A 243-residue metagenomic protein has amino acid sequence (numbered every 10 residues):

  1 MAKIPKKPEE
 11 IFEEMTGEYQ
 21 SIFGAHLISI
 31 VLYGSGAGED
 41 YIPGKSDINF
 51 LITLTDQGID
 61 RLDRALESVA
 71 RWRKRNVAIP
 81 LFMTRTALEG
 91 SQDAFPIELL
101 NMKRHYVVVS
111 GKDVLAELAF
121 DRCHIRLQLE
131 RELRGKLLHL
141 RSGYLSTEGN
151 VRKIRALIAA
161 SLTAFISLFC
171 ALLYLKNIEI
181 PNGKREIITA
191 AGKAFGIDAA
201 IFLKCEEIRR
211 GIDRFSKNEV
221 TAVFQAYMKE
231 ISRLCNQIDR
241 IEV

Functional and structural regions predicted by a protein language model:
M1-A2, L115: Short glycine/proline- and acidic residue-enriched helix-loop micro-motifs that form flexible lids or anion-recognition
A2-I22, G38-K45, L51-F95: Metal-dependent nucleotidyltransferase catalytic core
F12, A119, C123-V243: Conserved nucleotidyltransferase catalytic core and NTase-mimicking acidic/glycine-rich helix/loop elements in nucleic
G17-S21, R71, V108, K193 (+2 more regions): A generic structural signal for well-ordered alpha-helical segments enriched in polar/charged residues
F23, L27: Active-site palm subdomain of RNA-directed nucleic acid polymerases
I28-G36: Short gly/ser-rich loop at a beta-strand->alpha-helix junction or flexible surface loop bordering the NTP-binding
L62, L66-A156: Conserved NTP/Mg2+-binding pocket subregion across the NTase superfamily
